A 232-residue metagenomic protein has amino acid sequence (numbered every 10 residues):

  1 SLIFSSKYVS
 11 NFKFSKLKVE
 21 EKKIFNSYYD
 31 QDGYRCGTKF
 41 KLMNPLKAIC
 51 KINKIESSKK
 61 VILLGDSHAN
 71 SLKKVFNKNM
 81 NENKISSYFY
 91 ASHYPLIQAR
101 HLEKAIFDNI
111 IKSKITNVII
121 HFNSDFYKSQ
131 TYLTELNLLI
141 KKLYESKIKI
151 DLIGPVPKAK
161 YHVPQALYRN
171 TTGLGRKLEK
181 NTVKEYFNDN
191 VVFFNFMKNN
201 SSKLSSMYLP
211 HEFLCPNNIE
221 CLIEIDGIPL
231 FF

Functional and structural regions predicted by a protein language model:
S1-F232: Extracellular/periplasmic envelope-modification machinery, especially enzymes that add or remove acyl/ester groups on
